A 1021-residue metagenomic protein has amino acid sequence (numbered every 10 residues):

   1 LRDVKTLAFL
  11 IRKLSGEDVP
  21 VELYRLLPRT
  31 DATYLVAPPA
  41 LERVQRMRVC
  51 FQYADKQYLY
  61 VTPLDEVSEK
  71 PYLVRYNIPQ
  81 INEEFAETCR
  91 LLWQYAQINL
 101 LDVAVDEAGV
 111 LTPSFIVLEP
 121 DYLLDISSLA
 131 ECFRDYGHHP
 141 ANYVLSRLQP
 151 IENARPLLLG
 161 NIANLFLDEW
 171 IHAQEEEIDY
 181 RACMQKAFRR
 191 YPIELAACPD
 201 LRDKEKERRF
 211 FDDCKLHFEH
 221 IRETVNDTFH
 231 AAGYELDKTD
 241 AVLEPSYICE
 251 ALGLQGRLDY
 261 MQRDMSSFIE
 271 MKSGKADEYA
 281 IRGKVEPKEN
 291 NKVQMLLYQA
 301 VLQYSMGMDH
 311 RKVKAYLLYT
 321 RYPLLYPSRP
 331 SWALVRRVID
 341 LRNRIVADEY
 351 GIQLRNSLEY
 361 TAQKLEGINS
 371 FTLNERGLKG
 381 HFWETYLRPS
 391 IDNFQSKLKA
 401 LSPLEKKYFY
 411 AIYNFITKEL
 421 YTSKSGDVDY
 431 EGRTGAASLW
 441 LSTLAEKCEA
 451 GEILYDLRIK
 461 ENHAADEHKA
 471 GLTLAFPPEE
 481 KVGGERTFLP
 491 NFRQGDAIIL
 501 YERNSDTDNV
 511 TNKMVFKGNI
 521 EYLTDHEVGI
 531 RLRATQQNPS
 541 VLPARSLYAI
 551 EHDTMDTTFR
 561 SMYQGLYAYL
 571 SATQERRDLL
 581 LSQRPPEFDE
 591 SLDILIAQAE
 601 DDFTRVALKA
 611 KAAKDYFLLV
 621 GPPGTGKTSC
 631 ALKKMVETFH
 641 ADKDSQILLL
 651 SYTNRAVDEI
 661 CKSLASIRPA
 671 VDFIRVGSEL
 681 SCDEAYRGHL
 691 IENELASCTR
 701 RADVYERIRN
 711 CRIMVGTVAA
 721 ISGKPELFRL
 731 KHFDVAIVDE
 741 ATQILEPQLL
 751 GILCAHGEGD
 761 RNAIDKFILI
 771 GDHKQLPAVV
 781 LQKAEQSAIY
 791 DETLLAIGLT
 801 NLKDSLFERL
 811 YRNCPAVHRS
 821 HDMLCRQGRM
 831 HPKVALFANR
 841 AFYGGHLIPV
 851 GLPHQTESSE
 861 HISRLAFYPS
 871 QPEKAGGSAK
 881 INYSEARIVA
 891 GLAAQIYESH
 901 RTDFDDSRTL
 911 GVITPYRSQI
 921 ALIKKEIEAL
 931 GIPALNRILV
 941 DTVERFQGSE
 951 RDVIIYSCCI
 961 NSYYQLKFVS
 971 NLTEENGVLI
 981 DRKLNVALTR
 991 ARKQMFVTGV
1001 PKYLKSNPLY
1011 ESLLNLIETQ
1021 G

Functional and structural regions predicted by a protein language model:
V4-D65, E359-D506, Y883, A893 (+1 more regions): Accessory interdomain/linker segments of ATP-dependent helicases and helicase-like nucleic-acid enzymes that mediate
Y24-M47, F166-L243, D429: A non-catalytic, helix-rich entry segment at domain boundaries
M47, Q57-Q94, I98-D106, T417-L580: Conserved ASCE P-loop ATPase motor domains encompassing nucleic-acid-directed helicases/translocases
P63-W93, L236-R344: Mg2+/Mn2+-dependent nuclease catalytic core
L92-L101, G283-L317, D496-N504, G751-G759 (+2 more regions): Metal-dependent nuclease catalytic cores in nucleic-acid-processing enzymes, especially RNase H-like/related
H139-N142, L318-L324, W332-R336, D340-A347 (+7 more regions): Pre-ATPase regulatory/linker segments immediately N-terminal to the P-loop/RecA-like helicase/translocase core
T628-D642, E659, S663-A665, A755: Walker A/P-loop NTP-binding motif
A641-S645, Y652-R655, Y705, A719-I721 (+1 more regions): Conserved helicase motor core of SF1/SF2 NTP-dependent helicases
